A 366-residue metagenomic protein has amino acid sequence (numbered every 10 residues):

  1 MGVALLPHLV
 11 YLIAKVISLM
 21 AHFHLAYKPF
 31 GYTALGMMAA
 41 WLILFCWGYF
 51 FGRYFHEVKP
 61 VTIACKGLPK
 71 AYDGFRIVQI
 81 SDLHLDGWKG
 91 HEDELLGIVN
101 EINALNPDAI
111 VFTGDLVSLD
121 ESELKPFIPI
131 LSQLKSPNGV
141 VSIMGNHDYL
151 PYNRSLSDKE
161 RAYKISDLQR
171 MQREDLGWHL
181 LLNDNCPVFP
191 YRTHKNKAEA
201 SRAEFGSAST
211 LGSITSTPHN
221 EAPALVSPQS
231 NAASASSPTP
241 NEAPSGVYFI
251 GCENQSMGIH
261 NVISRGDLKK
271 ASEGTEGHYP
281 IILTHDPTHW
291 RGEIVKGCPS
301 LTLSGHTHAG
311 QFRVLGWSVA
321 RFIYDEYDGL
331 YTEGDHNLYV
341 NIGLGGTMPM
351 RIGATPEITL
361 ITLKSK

Functional and structural regions predicted by a protein language model:
M1-Y54, I214-T217: Non-catalytic terminal accessory segments
L42, K66-L68, K366: Generic structural motif
R53-G67: Alpha-helical transmembrane signal-anchor/signal-peptide segments
K70-K366: Soluble catalytic domains of enzymes that build or remodel membrane lipids, polysaccharides, and related
